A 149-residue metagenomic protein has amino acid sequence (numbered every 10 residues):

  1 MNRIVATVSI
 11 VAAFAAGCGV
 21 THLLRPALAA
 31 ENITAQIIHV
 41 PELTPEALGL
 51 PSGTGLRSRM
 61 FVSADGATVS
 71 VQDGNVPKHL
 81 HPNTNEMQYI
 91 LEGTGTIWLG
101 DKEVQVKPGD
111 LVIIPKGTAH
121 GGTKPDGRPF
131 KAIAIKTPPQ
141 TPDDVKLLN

Functional and structural regions predicted by a protein language model:
I4-S9, G17-V71, K78, L147-N149: A short, N-terminal "cap"/entry segment at the start of jelly-roll beta-barrel domains of the cupin/DSBH fold
S58, V69-S70, I97-L99, G122 (+1 more regions): Short hydrophobic/aromatic-rich beta-strand segments that constitute the beta-sheet cores of beta-sandwich/beta-barrel
M60, P77-P82, T123-P125: Short histidine-centered beta-strand/loop micro-motifs that create catalytic or ligand/metal-coordination sites
V71-Q72, P82-L99: Short, conserved beta-strand element in jelly-roll/cupin
T94-T96, E103, A119, P129: Structural motif
K102-K116: Short acidic-glycine-tyrosine-enriched beta hairpin
K116-D143: Ligand-binding loop in jelly-roll beta-barrel domains
